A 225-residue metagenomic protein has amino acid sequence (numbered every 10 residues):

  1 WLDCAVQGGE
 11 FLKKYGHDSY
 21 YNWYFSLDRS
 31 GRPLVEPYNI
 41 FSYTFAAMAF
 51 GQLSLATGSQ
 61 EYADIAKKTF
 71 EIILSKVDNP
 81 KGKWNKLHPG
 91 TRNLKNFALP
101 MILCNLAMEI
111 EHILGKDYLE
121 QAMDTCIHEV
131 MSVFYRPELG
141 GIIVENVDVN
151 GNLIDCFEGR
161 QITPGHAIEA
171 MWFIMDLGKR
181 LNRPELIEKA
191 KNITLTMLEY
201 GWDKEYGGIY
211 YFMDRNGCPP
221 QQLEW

Functional and structural regions predicted by a protein language model:
W1-W225: Glycan-recognition and catalytic cores of secretory/periplasmic carbohydrate-active enzymes
